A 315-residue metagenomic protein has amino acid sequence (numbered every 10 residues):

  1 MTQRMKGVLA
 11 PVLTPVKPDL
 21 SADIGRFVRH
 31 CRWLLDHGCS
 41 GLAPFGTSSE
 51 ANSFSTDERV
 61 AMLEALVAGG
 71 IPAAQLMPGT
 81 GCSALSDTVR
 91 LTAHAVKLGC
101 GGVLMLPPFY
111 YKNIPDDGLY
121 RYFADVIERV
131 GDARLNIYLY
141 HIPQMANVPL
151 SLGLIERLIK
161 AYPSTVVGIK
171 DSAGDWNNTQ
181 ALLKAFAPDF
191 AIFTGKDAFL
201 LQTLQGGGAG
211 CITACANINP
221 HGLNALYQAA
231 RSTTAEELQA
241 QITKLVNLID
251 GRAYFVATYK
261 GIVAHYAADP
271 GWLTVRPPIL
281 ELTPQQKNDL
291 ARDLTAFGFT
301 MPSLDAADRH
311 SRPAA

Functional and structural regions predicted by a protein language model:
T2-P149, V166: Active-site beta->alpha loop and helix N-cap motifs at the rims of alpha/beta catalytic domains
D23, F27, R59, T88 (+6 more regions): Generic structural signal for well-ordered, non-membrane alpha-helical segments in soluble metabolic enzymes
F27, R59, L63, T88 (+6 more regions): A general structural signal for well-ordered alpha-helical segments in protein cores
E50-A51, Y111-K112, D175, L201 (+2 more regions): Short secondary-structure capping/turn micro-motifs that flank functional sites
M62, Y122, L158, L238 (+1 more regions): A structural signal for short hydrophobic/aromatic patches embedded in well-ordered alpha helices
R129-R134, I142-A253: Catalytic alpha/beta core domains of metabolic enzymes, predominantly
A198-A315: Structured C-terminal cap/extension of enzyme domains
